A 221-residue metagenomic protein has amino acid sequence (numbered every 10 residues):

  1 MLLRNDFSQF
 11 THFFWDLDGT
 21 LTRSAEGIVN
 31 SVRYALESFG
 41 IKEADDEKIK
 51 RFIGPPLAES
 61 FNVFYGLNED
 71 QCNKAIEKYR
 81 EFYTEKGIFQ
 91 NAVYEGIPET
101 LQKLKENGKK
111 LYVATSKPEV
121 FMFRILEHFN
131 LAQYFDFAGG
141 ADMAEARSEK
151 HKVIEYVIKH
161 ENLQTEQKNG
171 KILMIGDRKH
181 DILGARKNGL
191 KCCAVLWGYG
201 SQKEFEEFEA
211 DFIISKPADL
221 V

Functional and structural regions predicted by a protein language model:
M1-F10, I125-V221: Asp-based, Mg2+/Mn2+-dependent phosphohydrolase catalytic module
L2-R51, Y65: Active-site neighborhood of HAD-like aspartate-dependent phosphohydrolases
L3-R4, E85-V113, E119-R124: Short, acidic loop-to-helix structural element flanking the phosphoryl-transfer center in phosphate-processing enzymes
T20, G27, E119, H180 (+1 more regions): Conserved Rossmann-like nucleotide-cofactor binding loop
I28, L57, V93, K150: Conserved donor sugar-nucleotide recognition element shared by glycan-biosynthetic enzymes
A35-L36, P56-E69, I125, E155-E161: Helix-loop "lid/cap" segments that line or gate small-molecule binding pockets
F52, P56, A92-G96, K117 (+2 more regions): Short beta->alpha linker loops
N62-Q102, E166: Metal-dependent phosphoesterase signature
